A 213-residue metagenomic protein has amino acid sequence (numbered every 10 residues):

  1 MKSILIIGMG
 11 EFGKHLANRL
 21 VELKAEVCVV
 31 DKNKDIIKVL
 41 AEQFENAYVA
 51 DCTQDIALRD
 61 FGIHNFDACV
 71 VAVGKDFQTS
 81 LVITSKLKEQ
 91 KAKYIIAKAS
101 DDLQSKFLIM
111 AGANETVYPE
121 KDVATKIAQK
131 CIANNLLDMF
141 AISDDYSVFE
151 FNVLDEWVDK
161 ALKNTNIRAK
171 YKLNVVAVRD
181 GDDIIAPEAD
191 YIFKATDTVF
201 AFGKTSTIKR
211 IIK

Functional and structural regions predicted by a protein language model:
M1-K213: Cytosolic regulatory regions of ion transport systems
